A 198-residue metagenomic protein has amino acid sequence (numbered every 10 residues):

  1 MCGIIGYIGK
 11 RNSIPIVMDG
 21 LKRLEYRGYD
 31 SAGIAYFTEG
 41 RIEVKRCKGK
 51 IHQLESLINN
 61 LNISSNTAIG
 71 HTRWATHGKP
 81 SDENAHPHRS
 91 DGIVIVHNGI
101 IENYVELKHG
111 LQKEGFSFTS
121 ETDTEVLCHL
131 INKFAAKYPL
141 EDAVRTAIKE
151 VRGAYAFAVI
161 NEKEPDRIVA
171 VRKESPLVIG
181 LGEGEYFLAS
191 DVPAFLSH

Functional and structural regions predicted by a protein language model:
M1-H198: Conserved short alpha-helical segments that host acidic/polar catalytic motifs at enzyme active sites
